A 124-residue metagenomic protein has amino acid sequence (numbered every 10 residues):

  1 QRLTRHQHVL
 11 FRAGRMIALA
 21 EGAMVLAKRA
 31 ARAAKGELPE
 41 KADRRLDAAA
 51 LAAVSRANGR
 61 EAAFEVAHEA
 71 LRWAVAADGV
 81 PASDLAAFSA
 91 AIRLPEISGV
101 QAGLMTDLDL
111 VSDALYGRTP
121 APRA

Functional and structural regions predicted by a protein language model:
Q1-A124: Flavin-dependent oxidoreductase catalytic core characteristic of acyl-CoA dehydrogenase/oxidase-like enzymes
